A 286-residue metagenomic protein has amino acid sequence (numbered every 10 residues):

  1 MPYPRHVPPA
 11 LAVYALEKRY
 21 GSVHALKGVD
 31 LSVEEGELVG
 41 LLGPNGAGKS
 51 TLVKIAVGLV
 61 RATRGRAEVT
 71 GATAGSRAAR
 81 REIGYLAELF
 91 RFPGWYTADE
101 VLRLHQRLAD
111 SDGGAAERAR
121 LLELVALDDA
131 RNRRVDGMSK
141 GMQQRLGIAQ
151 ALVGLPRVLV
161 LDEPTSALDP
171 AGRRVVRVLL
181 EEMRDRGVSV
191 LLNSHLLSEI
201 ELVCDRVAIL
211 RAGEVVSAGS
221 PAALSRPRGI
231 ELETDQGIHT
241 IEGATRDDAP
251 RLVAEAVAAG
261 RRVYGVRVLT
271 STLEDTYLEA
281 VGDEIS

Functional and structural regions predicted by a protein language model:
M1-E17, D283-S286: ABC-family P-loop ATPase nucleotide-binding domain
Y3-H6, N45, A222-L224, A256: Generic marker of residues within folded, mature protein domains
Y3-V7, D185, R262-V263: Positively charged, low-complexity intrinsically disordered regions
P8-L11, K18-L192, L197-R211, S217: ABC transporter nucleotide-binding domains
P221-S286: Short, charged/small-residue-rich alpha-helical element at the C-terminal edge of ABC transporter nucleotide-binding
